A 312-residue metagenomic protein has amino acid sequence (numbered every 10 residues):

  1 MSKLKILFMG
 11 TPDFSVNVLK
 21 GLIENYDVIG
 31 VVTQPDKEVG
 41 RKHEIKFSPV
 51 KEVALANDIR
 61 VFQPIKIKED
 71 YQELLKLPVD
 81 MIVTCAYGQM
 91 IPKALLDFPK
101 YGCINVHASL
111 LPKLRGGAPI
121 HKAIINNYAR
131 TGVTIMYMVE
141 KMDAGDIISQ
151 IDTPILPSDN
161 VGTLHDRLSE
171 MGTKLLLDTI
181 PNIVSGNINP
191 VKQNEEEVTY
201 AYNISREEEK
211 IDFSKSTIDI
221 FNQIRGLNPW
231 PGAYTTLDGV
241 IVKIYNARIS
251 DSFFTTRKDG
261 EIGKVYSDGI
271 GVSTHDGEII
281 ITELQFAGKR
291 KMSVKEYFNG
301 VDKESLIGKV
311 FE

Functional and structural regions predicted by a protein language model:
M1-P231, G277-I280, F286, S305-E312: One-carbon transfer enzymes
S214-E312: An anion-binding loop in the catalytic cleft
